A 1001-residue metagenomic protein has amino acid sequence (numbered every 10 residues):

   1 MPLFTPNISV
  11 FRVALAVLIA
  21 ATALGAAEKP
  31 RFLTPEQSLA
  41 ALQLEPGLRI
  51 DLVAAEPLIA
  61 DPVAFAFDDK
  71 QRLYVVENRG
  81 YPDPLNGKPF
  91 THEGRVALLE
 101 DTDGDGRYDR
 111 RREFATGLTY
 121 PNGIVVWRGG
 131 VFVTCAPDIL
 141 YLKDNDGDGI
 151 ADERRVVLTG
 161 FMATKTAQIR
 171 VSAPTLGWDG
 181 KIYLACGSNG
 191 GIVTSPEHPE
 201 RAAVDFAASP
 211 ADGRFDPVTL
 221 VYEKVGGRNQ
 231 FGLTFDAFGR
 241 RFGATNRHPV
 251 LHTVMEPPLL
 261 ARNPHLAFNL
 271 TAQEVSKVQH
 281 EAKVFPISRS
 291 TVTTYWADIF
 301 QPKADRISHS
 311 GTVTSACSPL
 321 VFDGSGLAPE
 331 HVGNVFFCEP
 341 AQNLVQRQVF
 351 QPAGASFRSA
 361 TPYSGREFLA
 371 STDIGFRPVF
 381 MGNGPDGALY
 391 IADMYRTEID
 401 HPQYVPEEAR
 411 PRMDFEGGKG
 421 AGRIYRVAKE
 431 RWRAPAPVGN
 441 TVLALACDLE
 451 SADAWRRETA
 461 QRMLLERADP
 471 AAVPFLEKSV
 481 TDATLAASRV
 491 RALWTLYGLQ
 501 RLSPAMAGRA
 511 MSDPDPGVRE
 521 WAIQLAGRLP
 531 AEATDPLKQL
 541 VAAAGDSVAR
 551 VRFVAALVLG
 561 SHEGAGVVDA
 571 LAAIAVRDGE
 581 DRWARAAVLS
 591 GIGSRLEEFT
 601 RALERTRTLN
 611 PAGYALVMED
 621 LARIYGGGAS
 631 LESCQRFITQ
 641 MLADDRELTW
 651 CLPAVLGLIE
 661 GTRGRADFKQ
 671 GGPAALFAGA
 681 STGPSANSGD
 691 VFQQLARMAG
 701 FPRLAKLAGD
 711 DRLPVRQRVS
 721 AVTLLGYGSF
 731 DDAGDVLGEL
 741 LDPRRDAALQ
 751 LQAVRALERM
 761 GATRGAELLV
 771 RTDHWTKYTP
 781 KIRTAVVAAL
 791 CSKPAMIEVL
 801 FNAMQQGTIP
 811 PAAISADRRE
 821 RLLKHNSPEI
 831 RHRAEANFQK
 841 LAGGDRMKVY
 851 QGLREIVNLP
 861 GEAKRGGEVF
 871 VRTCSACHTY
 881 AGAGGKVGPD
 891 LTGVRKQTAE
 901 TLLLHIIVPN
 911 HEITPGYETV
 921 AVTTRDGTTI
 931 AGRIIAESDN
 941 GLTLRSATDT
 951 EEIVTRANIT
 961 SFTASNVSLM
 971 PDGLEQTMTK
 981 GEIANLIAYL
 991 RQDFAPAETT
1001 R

Functional and structural regions predicted by a protein language model:
P2-A14: Bacterial N-terminal signal peptides that target proteins for export
R12-A23: Bacterial N-terminal signal peptides
A26-L445, W455, M463-L465, G882 (+2 more regions): Beta-propeller domains with acidic blade repeats across secreted/periplasmic ectodomains and cytosolic WD/CNH propellers
V53, L73, G129-V131, P137 (+8 more regions): C-terminal capping alpha-helices of c-type cytochrome domains
C317-S318, A388, G422-R423, F475 (+9 more regions): C-type cytochrome heme c attachment motif
T397, H401, E835, A842-G843 (+5 more regions): Sequence context surrounding c-type heme c attachment/ligation sites in exported
D414-G420, V427-V869, V887, V894-A899 (+2 more regions): Long, ordered, helix-rich scaffold segments
F692, A785-V787, C791, Q805-N826 (+5 more regions): Axial heme c-ligation environment in periplasmic c-type cytochrome domains
